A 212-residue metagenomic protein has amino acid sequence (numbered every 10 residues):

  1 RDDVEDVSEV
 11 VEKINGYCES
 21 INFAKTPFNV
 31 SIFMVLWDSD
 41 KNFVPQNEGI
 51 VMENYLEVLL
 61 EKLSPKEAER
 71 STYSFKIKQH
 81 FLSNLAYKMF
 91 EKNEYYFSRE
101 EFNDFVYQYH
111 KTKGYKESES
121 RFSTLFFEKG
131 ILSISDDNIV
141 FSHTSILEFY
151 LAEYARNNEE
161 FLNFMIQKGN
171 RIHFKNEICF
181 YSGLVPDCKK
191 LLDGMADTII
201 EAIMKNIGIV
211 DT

Functional and structural regions predicted by a protein language model:
R1-Y150, Y154-N157, Q167-I172: Extended hydrophobic
P27, E153-T212: Hydrophobic repeat-domain scaffold segments
